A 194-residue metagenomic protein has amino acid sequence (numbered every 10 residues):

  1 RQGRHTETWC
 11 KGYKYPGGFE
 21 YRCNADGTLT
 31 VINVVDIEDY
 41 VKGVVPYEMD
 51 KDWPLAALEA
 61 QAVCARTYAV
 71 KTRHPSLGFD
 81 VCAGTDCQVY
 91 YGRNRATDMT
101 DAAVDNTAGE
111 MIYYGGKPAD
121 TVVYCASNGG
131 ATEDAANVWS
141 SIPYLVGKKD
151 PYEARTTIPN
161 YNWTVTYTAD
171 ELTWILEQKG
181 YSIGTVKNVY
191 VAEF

Functional and structural regions predicted by a protein language model:
R1-F194: Conserved, single-site charged/polar hotspot
